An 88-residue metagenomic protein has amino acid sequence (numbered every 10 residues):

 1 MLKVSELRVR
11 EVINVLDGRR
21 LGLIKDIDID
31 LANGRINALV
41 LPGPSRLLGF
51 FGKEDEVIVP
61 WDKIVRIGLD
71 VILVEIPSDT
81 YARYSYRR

Functional and structural regions predicted by a protein language model:
M1-R88: Peripheral interaction segments used for macromolecular assembly
